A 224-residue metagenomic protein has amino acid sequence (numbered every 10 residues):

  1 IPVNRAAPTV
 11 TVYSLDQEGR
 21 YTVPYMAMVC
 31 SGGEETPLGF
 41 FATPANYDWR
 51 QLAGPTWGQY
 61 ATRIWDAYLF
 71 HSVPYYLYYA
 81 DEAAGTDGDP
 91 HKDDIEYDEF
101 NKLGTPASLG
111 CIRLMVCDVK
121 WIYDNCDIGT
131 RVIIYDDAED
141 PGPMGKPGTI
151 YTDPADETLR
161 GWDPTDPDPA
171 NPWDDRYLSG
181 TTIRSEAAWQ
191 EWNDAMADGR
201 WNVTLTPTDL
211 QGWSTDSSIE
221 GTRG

Functional and structural regions predicted by a protein language model:
I1-T36: A structural motif detector for short, solvent-exposed N-terminal "entry" segments of globular domains
A7, A27, F40, V116-Y123: Extracytoplasmic/secreted envelope proteins and their assembly/folding machinery, especially bacterial periplasmic
S14-D16, M26, P44, A53 (+1 more regions): Mature secreted bioactive peptide module from preproproteins
Y25, F40-F41, F70, F100: Phenylalanine-focused residue identity feature
S31, P44, H71: Residue-level detector of conserved, well-ordered beta-strand and adjacent loop positions that form binding/recognition
G32-A42, E82: Short, surface-exposed linear segments at secondary-structure transitions and domain or protein termini
Y47-G224: Exported/periplasmic cell-wall-interacting domains
